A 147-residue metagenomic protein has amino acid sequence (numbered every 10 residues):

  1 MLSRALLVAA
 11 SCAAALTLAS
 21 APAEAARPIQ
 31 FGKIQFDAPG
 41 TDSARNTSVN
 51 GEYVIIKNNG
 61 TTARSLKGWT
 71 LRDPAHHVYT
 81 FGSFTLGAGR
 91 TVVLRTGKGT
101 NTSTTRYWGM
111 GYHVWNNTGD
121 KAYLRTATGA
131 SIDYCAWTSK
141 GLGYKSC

Functional and structural regions predicted by a protein language model:
L2-V8, L18-K67, H113-N117, Y134-C147: A structural motif detector for short, solvent-exposed N-terminal "entry" segments of globular domains
N59-T62, G97-N101, A127-S131: Acidic glycine-/aspartate-rich tracts in secreted/extracellular proteins
K67-D73: Short Gly/aromatic-enriched secondary-structure transition segments
P74-H76, G129: Change "in extracellular beta-sheet-rich domains … of secreted and cell-surface proteins" to "in beta-sheet-rich domains
H76-G109: Intrinsically disordered, low-complexity Pro/Gly/Ser/Thr-rich segments with frequent PxxP/GP/PP motifs and embedded
R106-T126: Short, surface-exposed ligand- or partner-binding patches at beta-edge/loop junctions that are enriched in aromatics
Y123-T138: Short, exposed beta-strand-loop hairpins at the edges of beta-sheets in extracellular/periplasmic proteins
